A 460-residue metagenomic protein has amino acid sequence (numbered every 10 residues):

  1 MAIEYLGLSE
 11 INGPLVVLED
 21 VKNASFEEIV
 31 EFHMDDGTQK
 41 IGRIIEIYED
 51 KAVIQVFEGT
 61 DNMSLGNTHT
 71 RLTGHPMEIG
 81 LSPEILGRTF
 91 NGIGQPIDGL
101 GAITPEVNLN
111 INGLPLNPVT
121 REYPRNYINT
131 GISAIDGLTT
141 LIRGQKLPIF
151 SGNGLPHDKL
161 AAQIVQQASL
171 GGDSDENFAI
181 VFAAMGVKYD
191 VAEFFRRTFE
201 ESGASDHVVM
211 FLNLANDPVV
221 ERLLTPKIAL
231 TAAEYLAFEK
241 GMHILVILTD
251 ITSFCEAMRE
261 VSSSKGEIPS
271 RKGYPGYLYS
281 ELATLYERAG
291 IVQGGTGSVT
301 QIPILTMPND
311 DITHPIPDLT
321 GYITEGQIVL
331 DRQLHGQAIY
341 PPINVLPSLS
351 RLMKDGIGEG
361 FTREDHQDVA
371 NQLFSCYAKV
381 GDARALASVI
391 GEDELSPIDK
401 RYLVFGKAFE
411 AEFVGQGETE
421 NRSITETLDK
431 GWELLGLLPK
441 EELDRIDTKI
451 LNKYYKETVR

Functional and structural regions predicted by a protein language model:
M1-E4, E10-I128: Acidic-enriched and Gly/Ser
I41, M77-L81, Q95-A102, V119-R125 (+6 more regions): Active-site phosphate-binding and catalytic loops of NTP-dependent enzymes
T70, M77, L81-E84, P96-K146 (+4 more regions): P-loop NTPase nucleotide-binding/switch module
L138, E221-M258: Phosphate-binding/switch loop-helix module in NTP-utilizing enzymes
S151-G152: The Walker A (P-loop) glycine that initiates the GxxxxGKT/S ATP-binding motif of P-loop NTPases
L155-H207: Conserved P-loop
N177-I180, D206-V209, E239-L245, T296-I302: Loop/turn-to-beta-strand initiation segments
S253-F254, E260-R460: Conserved catalytic/coupling modules of large nucleotide/cofactor-utilizing molecular machines
